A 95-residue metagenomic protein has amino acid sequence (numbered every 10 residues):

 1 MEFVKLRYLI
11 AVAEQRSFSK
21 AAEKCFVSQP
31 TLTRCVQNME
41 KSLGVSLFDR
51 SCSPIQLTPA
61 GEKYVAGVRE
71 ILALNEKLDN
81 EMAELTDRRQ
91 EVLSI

Functional and structural regions predicted by a protein language model:
Y8-V12, Y64: Short alpha-helical "packing" element that flanks the helix-turn-helix/winged-helix DNA-binding module
V12-S28: Short helix-boundary/capping micro-motifs
Q15, K24, C35-S46: Residue cluster at the C-terminal edge of the helix-turn-helix DNA-binding motif
E40-L57, E62: A short LG(V/I)-centered, amphipathic sequence patch enriched for acidic residue(s) preceding the LG motif
S42-L43, Y64-T86: Alpha-helical linker/hinge and terminal dimerization helices associated with HTH transcriptional regulators
A83-I95: Interdomain hinge and pocket-entrance segments immediately C-terminal to HTH DNA-binding domains
